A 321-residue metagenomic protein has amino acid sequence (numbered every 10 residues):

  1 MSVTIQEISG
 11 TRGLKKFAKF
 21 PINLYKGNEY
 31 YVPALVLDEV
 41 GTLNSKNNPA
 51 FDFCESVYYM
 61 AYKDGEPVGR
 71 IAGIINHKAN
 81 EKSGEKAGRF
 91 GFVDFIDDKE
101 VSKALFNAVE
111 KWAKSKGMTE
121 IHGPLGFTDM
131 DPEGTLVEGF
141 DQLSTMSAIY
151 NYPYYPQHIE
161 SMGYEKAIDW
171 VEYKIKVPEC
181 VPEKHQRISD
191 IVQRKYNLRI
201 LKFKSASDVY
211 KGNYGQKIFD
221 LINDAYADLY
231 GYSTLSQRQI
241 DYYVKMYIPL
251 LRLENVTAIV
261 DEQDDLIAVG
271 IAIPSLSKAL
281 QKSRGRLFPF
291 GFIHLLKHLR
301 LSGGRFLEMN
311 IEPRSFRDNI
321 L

Functional and structural regions predicted by a protein language model:
M1-Y30: Generic start-of-chain signal for non-secretory N-termini
V3, I149-G231, A268: Acyltransferase donor/substrate-recognition loop-hinge adjacent to the catalytic core
T11-L14, P33-L37, G41-N44, D52-A61 (+7 more regions): Catalytic cores of nucleotide-enabled group-transfer and carboxylate-activating enzymes in metabolic and assembly-line
P21-K63, I71-E81, Y214-I311: A conserved beta-strand-loop-helix scaffold within acyl/acetyltransferase catalytic domains
I74-K78, V93-F95, G126-T128, P178 (+3 more regions): An acidic- and aromatic-residue-enriched active-site/binding cleft used to recognize and process polar
E81-G163, S283-L321: Acyl-donor binding region in acyl/amide transferases
T119-G126, A167-K174, A258: A structural signal for short, well-ordered beta-strand segments and their strand-loop junctions that often border
